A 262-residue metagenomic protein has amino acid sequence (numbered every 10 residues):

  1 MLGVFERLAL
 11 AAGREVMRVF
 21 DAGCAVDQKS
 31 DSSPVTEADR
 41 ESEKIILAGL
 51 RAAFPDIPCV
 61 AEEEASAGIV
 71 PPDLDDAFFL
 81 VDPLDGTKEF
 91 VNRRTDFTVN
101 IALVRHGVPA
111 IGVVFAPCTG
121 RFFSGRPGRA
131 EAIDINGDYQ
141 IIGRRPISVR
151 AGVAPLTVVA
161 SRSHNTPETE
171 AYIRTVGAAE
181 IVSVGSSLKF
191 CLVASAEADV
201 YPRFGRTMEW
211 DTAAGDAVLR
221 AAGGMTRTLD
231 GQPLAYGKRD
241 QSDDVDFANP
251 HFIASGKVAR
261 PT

Functional and structural regions predicted by a protein language model:
M1-L2, R7, R174, C191-T262: Oxyanion/phosphate-interacting regions
M1-L84, S148, A171-R174, C191 (+2 more regions): N-terminal subdomain of lithium-sensitive/metallo-dependent phosphomonoesterases centered on the IMPase/IPPase/PAP
V16, D39, L50, T87 (+5 more regions): Residue-level signal for inorganic ion chemistry
A25, P58, A179-E180, M225: Conserved beta-strand segments of alpha/beta enzyme cores
A65, R94, F115, P127-G128 (+3 more regions): Residue-level structural signal for beta-strand termini and adjacent loop
D75-G112: Glycine-rich active-site/cofactor-binding loop and its immediate structural neighborhood
I101-C191, K238-T262: Acidic beta-strand-loop-alpha-helix segment within the catalytic core of divalent metal-dependent phosphate-processing
